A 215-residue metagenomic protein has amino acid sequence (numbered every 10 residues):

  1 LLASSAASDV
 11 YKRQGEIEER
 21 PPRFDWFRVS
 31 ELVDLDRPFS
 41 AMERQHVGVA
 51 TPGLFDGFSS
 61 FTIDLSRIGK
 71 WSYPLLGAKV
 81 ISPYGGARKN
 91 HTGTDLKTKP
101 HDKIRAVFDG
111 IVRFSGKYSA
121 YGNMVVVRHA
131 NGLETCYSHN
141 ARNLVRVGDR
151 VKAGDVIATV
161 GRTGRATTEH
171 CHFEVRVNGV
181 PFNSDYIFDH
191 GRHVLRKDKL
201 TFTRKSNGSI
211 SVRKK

Functional and structural regions predicted by a protein language model:
L1-D9: Positively charged, low-complexity/disordered segments
S8-P83, V194-K215: Polar/charged, compositionally biased leader and regulatory segments
I68-I210: Catalytic cores of peptidoglycan-degrading enzymes
